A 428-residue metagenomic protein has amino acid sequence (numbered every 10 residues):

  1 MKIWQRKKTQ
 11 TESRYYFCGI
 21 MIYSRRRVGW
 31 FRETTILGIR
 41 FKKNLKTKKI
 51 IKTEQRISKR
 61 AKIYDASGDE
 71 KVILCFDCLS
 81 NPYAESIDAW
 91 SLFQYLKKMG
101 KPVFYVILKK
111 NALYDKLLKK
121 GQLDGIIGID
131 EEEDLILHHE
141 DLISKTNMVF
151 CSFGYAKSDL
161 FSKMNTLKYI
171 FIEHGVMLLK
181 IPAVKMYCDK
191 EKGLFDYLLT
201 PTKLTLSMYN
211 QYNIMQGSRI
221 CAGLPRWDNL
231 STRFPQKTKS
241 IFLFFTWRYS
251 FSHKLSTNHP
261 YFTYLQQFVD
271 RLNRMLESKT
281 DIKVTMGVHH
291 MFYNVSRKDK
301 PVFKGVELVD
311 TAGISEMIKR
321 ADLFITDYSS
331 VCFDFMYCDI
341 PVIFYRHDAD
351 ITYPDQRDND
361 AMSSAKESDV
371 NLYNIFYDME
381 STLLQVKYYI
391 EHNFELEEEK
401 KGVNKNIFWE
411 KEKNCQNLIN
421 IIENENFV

Functional and structural regions predicted by a protein language model:
M1-Q55: Boundary detector for helix-to-coil junctions that initiate low-complexity/charged tails
G19, G38, I73-L230: Active-site and donor-binding regions of nucleotide-sugar-utilizing enzymes
E54-P82, L243-T246: Nucleotide-activated donor-dependent transferases that construct or modify glycoconjugates
A84-K101, P225-D299, F376: Conserved catalytic-core segment of nucleotide-activated headgroup transferases in glycan assembly
I129-L142, H289-F333: Donor nucleotide-activated moiety binding/catalytic core segment of transferases that use nucleotide-activated donors
M148-A156, L160-E173, T311-R357: A donor-sugar binding/catalytic signature common to diverse glycosyltransferases and related nucleotide-sugar
Q216, K298-P301, S330-I407: Catalytic binding pocket for nucleotide-activated donors in carbohydrate/polymer assembly enzymes
E410-V428: C-terminal alpha-helical cap of glycosyltransferases
